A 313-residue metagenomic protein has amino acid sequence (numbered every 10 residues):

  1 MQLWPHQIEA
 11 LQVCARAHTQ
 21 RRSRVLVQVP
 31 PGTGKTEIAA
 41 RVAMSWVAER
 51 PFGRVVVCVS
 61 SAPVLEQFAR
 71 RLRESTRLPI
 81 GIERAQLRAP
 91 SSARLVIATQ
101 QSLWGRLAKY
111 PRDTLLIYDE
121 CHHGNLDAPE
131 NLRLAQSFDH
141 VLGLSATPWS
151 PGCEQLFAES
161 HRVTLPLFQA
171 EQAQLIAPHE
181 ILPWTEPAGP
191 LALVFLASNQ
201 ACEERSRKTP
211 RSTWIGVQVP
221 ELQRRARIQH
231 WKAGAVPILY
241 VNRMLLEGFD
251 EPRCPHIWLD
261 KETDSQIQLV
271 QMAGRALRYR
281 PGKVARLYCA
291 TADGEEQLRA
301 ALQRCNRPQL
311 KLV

Functional and structural regions predicted by a protein language model:
M1-Q28: Conserved pre-motif I regulatory segment
Q20-V42: Walker A/P-loop
F52, A62-Q86: Conserved helix-turn-beta segment of the N-terminal RecA-like "Helicase ATP-binding" lobe in SF1/SF2 helicases
V55-L65, P187-K208: Conserved strand-helix element at the start of the C-terminal RecA-like helicase core
G81-P90, S212-L245: Conserved helicase ATPase core of P-loop NTP-dependent helicases/translocases
D113-T114, I238-N242, E247-T263, Q268-Q271 (+1 more regions): A short beta-strand element within the Helicase C-terminal
H122-H179: Post-DEXD/H (motif II) to motif III coupling segment of the RecA-like Helicase ATP-binding lobe
R275-L302: Conserved segment of the helicase C-terminal RecA-like domain
